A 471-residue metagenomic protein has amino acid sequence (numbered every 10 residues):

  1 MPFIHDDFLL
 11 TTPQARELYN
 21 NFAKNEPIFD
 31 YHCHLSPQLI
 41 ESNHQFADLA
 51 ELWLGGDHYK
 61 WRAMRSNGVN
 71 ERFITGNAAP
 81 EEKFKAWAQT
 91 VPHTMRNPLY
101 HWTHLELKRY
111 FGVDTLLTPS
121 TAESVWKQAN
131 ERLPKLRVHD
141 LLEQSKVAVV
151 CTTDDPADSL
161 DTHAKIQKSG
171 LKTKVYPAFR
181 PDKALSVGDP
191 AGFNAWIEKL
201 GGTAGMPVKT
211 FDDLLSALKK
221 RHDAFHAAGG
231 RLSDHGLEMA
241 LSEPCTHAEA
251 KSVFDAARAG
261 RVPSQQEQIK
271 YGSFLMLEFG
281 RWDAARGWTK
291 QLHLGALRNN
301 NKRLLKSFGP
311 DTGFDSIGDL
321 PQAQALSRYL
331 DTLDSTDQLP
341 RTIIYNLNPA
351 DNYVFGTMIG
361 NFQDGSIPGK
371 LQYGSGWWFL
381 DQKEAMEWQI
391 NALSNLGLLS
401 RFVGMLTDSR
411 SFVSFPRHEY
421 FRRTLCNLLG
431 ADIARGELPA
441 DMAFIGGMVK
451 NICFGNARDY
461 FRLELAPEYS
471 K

Functional and structural regions predicted by a protein language model:
M1-R286, Q338-P340, I344-A350, G356 (+1 more regions): Metal-cofactor-binding active-site regions of metalloenzymes
L241-A257, F274, L292-P340, I344-V354: Catalytic core of soluble alpha/beta enzymes
T289: Residue-level detector of anion-binding/catalytic polar loops
